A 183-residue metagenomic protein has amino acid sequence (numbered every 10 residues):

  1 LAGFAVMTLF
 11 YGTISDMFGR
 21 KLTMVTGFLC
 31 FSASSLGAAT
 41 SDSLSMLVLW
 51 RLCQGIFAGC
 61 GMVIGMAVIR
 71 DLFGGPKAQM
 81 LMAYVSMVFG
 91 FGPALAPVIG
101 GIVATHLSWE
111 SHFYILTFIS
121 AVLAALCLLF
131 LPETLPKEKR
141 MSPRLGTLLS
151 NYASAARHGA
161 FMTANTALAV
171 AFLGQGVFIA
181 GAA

Functional and structural regions predicted by a protein language model:
L1-L9, P93-A94: Residue-level signature of mid-helix packing/kink "hotspots" within the transmembrane helices of 12-pass Major
A5-L44: Conserved MFS/SLC helix-loop-helix module at the cytosolic interface between two early adjacent transmembrane helices
F28, S32-S35, W50-R51, T117-A124: A generic transmembrane-helix signature of 12-TM secondary carrier transporters
S45-R51, T163-A164: Short hydrophobic/alpha-helical segments at membrane-entry points of transmembrane helices in Major Facilitator
M46, A83-L129: Helix-loop-helix hairpin linking two adjacent transmembrane segments in secondary transporters
W50-F89: Cytoplasmic helix-loop-helix junction between adjacent transmembrane helices in 12-TM secondary transporters
P136-A164: Juxtamembrane intracellular "pre-TM" segments in multi-pass secondary transporters
F161-G174: Pair of pore-lining "gating" transmembrane helices in MFS-fold secondary transporters
